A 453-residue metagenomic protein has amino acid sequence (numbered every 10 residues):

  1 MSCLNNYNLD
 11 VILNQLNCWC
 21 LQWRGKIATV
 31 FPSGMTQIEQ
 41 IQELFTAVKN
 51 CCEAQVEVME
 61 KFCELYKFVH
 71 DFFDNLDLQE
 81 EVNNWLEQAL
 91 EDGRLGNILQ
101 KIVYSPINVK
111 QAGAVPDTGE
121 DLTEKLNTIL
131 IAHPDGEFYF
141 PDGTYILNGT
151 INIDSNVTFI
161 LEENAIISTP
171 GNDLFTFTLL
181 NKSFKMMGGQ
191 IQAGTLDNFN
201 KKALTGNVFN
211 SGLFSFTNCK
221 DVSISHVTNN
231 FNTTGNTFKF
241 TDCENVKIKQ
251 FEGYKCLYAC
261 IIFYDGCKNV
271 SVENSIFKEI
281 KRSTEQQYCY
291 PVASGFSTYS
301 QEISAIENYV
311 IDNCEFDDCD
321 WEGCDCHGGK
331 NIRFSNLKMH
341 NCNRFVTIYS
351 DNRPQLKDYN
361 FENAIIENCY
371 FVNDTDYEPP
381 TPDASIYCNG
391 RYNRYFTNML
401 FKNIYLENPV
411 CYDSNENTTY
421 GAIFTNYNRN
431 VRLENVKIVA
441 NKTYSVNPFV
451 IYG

Functional and structural regions predicted by a protein language model:
M1-P106: Short, low-complexity N-terminal tether/leader segments at secretion or assembly junctions of large, surface-exposed
C3, C18-C20, C51-C52, C63 (+8 more regions): Tyrosine-centered aromatic motifs in long, intrinsically disordered, low-complexity repeat arrays
N83, V109-P141: Acidic Gly/Asp/Thr-rich repetitive segments characteristic of extracellular carbohydrate-active and adhesion proteins
V109, F140, L147, I153 (+23 more regions): Extracellular beta-strand solenoids
G113-T118, C289-E302: Glycine-rich phosphate-binding "P-loop"
L126-H133, I146-I160, I166-M187, Q192-D221 (+6 more regions): Extracellular beta-strand-rich solenoid/capping regions of secreted or surface-exposed proteins that bind or remodel
N148-T150, S168-L174, T195-K202, N232-K239 (+7 more regions): Short glycine/acidic-rich loop motifs that flank beta-strands on beta-rich extracellular proteins
E162-A165, K182-A193, K220-F231, E244-K255 (+6 more regions): Right-handed parallel beta-helix
